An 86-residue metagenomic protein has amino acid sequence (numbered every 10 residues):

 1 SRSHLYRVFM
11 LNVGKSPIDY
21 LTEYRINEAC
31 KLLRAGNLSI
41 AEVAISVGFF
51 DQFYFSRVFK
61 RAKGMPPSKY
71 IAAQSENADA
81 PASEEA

Functional and structural regions predicted by a protein language model:
S1-R2, F50-D51: Short coil turns linking two alpha-helices in DNA-binding domains
L5, F9, Y54-F55, F59: Short hydrophobic/aromatic patch on the recognition helix
M10-F50, K69-A86: Terminal helix-turn-helix DNA-binding modules in bacterial transcription factors
R25, R61-K63: Catalytic-site neighborhood detector that most strongly recognizes the C-terminal catalytic loop/helix of tyrosine
V58-R61, Q74: Residue-level detector of alpha-helical segments with a strong bias toward transmembrane helices and their helix-loop
